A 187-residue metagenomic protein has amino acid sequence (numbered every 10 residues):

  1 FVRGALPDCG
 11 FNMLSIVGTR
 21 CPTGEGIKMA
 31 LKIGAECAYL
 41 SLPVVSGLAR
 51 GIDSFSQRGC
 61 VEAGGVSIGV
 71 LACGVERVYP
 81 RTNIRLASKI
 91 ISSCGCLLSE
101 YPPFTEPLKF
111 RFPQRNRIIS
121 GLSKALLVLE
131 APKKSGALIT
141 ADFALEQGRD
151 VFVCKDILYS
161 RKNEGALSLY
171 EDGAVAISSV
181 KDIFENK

Functional and structural regions predicted by a protein language model:
F1-K187: Glycine-biased, small-residue-rich flexible motifs in mid-sequence functional cores and linkers
